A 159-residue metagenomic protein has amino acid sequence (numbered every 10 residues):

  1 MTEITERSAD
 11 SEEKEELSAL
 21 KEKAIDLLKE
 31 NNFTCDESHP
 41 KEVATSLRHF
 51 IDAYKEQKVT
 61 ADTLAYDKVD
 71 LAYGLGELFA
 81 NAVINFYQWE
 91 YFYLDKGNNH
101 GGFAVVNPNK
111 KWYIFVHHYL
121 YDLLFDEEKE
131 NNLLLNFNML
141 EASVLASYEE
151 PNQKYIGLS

Functional and structural regions predicted by a protein language model:
T2-A9, V83-Y93, N131, L135-S147 (+1 more regions): Proteins with a high burden of low-complexity, intrinsically disordered sequence enriched in S/T/G/P/A and R, requiring
T2-L71: N-terminal low-complexity, intrinsically disordered segments
A19, I25, S46, L71 (+4 more regions): Alpha-helical protein-protein interaction elements
N31, C35, Y54-A61, A82-N85 (+5 more regions): Short secondary-structure junctions and interdomain/linker hinges
D36-V43, L47, Y66-V69, N98-F103 (+4 more regions): A sequence-level detector of short, solvent-exposed, charge-rich linear segments
Y66-F125: Amphipathic protein-protein interaction modules
F103-S159: A recognition module on extended beta-rich or small alphabeta surfaces enriched in W/G with H and D/E
